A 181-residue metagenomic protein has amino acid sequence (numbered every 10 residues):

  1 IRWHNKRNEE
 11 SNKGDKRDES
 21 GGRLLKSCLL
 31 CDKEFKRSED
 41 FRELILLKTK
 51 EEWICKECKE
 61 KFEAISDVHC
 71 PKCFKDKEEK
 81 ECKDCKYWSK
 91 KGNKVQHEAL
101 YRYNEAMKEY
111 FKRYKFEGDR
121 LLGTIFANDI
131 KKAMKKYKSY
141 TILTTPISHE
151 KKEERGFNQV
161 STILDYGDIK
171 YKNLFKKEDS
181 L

Functional and structural regions predicted by a protein language model:
I1-L181: Glycine-rich phosphate/pyrophosphate-handling loop used in enzymes and phosphotransfer proteins
